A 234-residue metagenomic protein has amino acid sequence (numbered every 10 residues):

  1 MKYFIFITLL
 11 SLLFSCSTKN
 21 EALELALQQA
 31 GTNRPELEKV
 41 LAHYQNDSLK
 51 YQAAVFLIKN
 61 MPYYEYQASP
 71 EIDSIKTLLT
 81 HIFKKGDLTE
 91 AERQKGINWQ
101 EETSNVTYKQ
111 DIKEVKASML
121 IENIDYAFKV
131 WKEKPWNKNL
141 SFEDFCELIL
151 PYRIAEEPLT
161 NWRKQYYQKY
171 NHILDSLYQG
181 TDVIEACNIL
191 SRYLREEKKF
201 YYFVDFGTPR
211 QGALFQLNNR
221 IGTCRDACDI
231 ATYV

Functional and structural regions predicted by a protein language model:
M1-F4: Positively charged n-region of N-terminal signal peptides that target proteins for export
L13-S15: C-terminal motif of bacterial Sec signal peptides marking the signal peptidase cleavage site
S17-K19: Bacterial signal peptide processing site
D47-N219: Secondary-structure boundary elements
L190, R220-Y233: Cysteine-centered nucleophilic/redox motifs
